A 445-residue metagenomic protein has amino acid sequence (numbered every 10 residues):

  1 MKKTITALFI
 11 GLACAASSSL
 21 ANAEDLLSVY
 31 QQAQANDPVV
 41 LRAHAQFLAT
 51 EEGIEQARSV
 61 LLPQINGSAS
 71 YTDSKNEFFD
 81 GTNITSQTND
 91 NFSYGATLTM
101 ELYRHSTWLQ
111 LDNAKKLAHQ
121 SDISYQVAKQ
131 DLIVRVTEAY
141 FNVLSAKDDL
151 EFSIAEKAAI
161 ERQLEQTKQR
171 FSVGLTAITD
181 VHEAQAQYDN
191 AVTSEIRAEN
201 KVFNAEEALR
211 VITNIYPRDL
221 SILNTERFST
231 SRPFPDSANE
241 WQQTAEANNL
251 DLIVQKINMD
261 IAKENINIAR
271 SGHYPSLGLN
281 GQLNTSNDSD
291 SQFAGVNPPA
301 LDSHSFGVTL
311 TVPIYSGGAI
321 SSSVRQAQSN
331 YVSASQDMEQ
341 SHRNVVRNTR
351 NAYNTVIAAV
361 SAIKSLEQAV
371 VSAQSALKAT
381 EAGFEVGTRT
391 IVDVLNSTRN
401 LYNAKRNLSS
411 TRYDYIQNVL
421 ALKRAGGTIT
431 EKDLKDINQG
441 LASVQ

Functional and structural regions predicted by a protein language model:
M1-N22: Gram-negative bacterial Sec-dependent N-terminal signal peptides
K2-K3, D131-E246, T355, A359 (+1 more regions): Periplasmic alpha-helical coiled-coil/stalk elements that build and connect Gram-negative outer-membrane
A21-G67, P217, L223-D260, I314 (+2 more regions): Bacterial Sec-pathway N-terminal export signals of envelope proteins
S28, N91-G95, E138, E183 (+3 more regions): Transmembrane beta-barrel architecture of outer-membrane proteins
Q31-L41, L48-P63, G95-N113, H119 (+8 more regions): A glycine-/polar-enriched beta->alpha junction
R42-A57, A128, L132-E151, R162 (+5 more regions): Amphipathic alpha-helical coiled-coil segments
S68-M100, T225-P235, N267, N280-S316 (+2 more regions): Small/polar, glycine/serine/threonine/aspartate-rich low-complexity segments that form flexible
N407-Q445: Acidic, low-complexity, intrinsically disordered peripheral segments
